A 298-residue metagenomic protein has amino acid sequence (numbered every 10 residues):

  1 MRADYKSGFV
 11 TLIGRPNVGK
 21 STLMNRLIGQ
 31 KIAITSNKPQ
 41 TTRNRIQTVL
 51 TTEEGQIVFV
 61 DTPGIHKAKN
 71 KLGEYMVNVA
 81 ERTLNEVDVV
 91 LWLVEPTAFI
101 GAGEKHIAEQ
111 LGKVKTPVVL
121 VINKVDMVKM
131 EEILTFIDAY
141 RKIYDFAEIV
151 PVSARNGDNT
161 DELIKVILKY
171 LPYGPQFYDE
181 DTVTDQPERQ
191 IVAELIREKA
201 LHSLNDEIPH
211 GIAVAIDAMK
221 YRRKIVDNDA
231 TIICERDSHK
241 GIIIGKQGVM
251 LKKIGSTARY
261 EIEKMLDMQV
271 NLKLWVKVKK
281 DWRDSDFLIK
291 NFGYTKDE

Functional and structural regions predicted by a protein language model:
M1-E86: Conserved G1/Walker A P-loop phosphate-binding module
G19, N159, M250: Conserved glycine(s) of the Walker
Q30, V49, E53, A68 (+10 more regions): Conserved, well-folded catalytic cores of nucleic-acid-processing and energy-transducing macromolecular machines
T42, I65-K67, F99-I100, V128-K129 (+1 more regions): Catalytic P-loop NTPase motifs of RecA-like helicase/translocase cores
T51-Q56, N78-I149, K220-I225: Conserved C-terminal guanine-recognition region of P-loop GTPase G domains, centered on the G4
D61, N123, S153: Active-site glycine-centered loops adjacent to acidic/histidine catalytic or metal-binding residues that shape
T116-P117, D126-P187: Canonical P-loop GTPase G-domain recognition
E188-E298: P-loop NTP-binding site
